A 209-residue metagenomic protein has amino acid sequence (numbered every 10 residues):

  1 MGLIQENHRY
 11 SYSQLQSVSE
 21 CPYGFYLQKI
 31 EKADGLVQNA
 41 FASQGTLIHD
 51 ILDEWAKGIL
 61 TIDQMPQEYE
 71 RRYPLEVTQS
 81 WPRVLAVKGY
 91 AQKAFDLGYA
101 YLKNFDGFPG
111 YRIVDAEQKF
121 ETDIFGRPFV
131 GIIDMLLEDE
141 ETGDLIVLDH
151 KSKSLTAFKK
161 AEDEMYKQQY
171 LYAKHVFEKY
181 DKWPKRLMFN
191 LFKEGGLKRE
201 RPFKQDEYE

Functional and structural regions predicted by a protein language model:
M1, Q5-N7, P22-G35, R72-Y73 (+3 more regions): Short amphipathic alpha-helical segments and their helix-coil junctions
G2, E6-E20, R127-E138: An acidic intrinsically disordered interaction segment
R9, N39, K160-D163: Short, solvent-exposed segments of well-ordered alpha helices
Y12-L60, E117: Nuclease catalytic cores
V18-Y26, L60-T78, P184-E194: Short, compositionally biased low-complexity segments
A40, Q44, I48, Y90 (+2 more regions): Hydrophobic (often cysteine-bearing) scaffold residues that line and stabilize catalytic clefts of nucleotide/cofactor
D50-K119, D123: A non-catalytic, helix-rich entry segment at domain boundaries
Y111-V114, Q118-E209: Mg2+/Mn2+-dependent nuclease catalytic core
